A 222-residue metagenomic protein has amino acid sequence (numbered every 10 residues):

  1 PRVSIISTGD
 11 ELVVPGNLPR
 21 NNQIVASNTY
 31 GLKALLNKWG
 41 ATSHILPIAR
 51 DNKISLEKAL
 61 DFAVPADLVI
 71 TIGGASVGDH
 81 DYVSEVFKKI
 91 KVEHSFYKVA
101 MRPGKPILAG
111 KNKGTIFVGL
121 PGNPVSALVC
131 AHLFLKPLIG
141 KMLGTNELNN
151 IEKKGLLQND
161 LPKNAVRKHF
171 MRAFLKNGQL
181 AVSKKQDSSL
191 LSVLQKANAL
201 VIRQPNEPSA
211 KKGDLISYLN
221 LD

Functional and structural regions predicted by a protein language model:
P1-T71: Phosphate-binding glycine-rich loops and their immediate beta-loop-alpha structural context
D10-E11, G74-V77, G122: Short glycine-rich anion-binding loops that position phosphate/pyrophosphate groups of nucleotides and phosphorylated
N17-P19, D81-E85, A131-L133: Short amphipathic alpha-helical segments
N22-V25, L46-A49, G73, P121-L128 (+1 more regions): Hydrophobic alpha-helical scaffolding
L35, L68, S84-F87, V99-A100 (+1 more regions): N-terminal intrinsically disordered, low-complexity, charge/repeat-rich segments that act as generic
A49, S76, A100: Residue-level "edge-of-site" marker
G78-K91, F96: Short Gly/Thr/Asp-enriched flexible loops that form oxyanion-binding sites at enzyme active sites
I90-D222: Flexible glycine/proline-rich
